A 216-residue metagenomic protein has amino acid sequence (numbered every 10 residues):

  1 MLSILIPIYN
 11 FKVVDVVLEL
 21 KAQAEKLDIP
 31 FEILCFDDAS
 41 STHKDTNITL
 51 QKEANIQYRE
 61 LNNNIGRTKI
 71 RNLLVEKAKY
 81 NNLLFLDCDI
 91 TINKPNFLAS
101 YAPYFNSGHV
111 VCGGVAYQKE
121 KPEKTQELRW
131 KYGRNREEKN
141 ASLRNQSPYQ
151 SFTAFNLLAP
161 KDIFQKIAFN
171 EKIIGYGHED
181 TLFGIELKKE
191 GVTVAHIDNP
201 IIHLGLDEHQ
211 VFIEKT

Functional and structural regions predicted by a protein language model:
N10-E25: Short, well-formed alpha-helical segments that are part of the catalytic scaffolds of diverse glycosyltransferases
C35-T46, I90-T91: A conserved acidic beta->alpha catalytic loop
L61-A78: Glycine-rich, basic loop-to-helix element that forms the pyrophosphate-binding segment of sugar-nucleotide handling
L83: Short aromatic/hydrophobic "clamp" motif used to bind/position activated sugar donors
P95-Q126: Conserved donor NDP-sugar-binding/catalytic core segment of glycosyltransferases
G114, W130-Y149: Short, flexible, basic/aromatic active-site loop/helix in glycosyltransferases
N140-A159, I174-Y176: A recurrent flexible, glycine/aromatic-enriched loop bordering the glycosyltransferase active site that acts as
Y176-F183: Acidic donor-binding loop at a coil-to-helix junction in glycosyltransferase catalytic cores that engages
